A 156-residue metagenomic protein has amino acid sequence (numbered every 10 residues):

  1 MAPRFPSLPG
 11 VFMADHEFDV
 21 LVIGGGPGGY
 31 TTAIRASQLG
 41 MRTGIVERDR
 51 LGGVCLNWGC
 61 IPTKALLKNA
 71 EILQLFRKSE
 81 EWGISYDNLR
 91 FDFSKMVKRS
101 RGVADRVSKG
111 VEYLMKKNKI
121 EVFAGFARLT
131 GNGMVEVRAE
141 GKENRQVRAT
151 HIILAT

Functional and structural regions predicted by a protein language model:
M1-R4, I152: Generic low-polarity alpha-helical segments
P3-F12: Short, Lys/Arg-enriched N-terminal segments with co-localized hydrophobic residues within the first ~10-30 amino acids
F12-F18, I34-M41, V46-T156: Glycine-rich flavin
G24-P27, R48-D49: Glycine-rich Rossmann-fold phosphate-binding loop(s) that bind the pyrophosphate of adenine dinucleotide cofactors
Y30: Residues forming the Rossmann-fold NAD(P)(H) cofactor-binding site
